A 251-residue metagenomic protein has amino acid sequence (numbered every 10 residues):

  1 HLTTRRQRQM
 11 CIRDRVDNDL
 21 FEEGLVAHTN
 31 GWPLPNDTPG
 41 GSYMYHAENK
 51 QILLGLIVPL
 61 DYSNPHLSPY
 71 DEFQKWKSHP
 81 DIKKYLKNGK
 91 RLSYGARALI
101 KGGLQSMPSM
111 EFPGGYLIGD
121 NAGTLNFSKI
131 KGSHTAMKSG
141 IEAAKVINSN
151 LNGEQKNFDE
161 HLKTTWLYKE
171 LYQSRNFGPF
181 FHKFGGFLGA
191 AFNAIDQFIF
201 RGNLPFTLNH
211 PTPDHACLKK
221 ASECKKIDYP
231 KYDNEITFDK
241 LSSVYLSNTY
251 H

Functional and structural regions predicted by a protein language model:
H1-I12: Single conserved hydrophobic/aromatic residue that forms the stacking wall/gate of nucleotide- or nucleobase-binding
D17-G40: Rossmann-like NAD(P)H-binding beta-loop-alpha module
L34-G95, F127, N152-G153, D159 (+3 more regions): Conserved FAD/dinucleotide-binding core of flavoprotein oxidoreductases
N64, S106-S109, F127-T135, G153: Alpha-helix capping and helix-loop boundary segments enriched in small/acidic/polar residues
A96-F127, H251: FAD-binding beta-loop-beta segment adjacent to the flavin cofactor pocket
E111, L117-N121, S133-I147: Extended, hydrophobic alpha-helical segments in both membrane/secreted and soluble proteins
G123-K129, I141, K145-L188: Active-site-proximal substrate-binding core of FAD-dependent oxidoreductases
T165-H251: Ferredoxin-type iron-sulfur electron-transfer modules and their immediate structural context
